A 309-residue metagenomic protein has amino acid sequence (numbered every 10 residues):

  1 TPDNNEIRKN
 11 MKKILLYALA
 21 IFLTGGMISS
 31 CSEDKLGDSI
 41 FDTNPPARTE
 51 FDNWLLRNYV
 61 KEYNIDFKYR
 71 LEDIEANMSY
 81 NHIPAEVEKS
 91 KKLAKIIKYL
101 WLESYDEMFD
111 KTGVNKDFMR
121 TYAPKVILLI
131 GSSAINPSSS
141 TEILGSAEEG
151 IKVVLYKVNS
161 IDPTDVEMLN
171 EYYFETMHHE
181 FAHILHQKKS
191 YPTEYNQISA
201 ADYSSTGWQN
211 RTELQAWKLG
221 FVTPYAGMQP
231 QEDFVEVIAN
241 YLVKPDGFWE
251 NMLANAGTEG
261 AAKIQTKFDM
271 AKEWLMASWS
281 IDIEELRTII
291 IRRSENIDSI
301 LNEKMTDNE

Functional and structural regions predicted by a protein language model:
E6-I14: Positively charged n-region of N-terminal signal peptides that target proteins for export
L15-L23: Sec-dependent N-terminal signal peptides
G26-S30: C-terminal motif of bacterial Sec signal peptides marking the signal peptidase cleavage site
S32-T112, A261-E309: Acidic/polar, low-complexity intrinsically disordered N-terminal segments immediately downstream of a Sec signal
K91-K152: Auxiliary, metal-adjacent structural segments of Zn-dependent hydrolase domains
V158-M177: Short pre-active-site segment immediately N-terminal to the catalytic Zn-binding motif
E171-Y191: Active-site recognition of the HExxH zinc-binding catalytic motif
Y203-S278, E284, N296-K304, E309: Metalloprotease/metallohydrolase-associated module, dominated by Zn2+-dependent proteases
